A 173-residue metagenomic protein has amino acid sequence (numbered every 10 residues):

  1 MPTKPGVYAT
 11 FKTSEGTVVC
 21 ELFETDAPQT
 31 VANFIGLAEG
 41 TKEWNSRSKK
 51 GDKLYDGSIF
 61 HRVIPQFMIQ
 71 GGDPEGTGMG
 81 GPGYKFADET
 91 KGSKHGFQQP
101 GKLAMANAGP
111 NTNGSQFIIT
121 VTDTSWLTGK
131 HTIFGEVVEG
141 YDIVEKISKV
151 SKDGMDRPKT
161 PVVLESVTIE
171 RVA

Functional and structural regions predicted by a protein language model:
M1-A173: Cyclophilin-like peptidyl-prolyl cis-trans isomerases
